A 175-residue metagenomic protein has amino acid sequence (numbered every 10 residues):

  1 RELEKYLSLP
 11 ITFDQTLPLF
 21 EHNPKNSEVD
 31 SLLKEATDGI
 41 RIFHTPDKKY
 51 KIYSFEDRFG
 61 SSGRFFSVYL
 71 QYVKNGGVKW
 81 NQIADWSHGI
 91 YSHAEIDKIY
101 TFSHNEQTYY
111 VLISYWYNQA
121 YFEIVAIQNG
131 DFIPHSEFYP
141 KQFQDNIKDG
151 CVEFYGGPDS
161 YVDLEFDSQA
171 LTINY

Functional and structural regions predicted by a protein language model:
R1-I90: Terminal domain-start segments
W86-I127, D131-Y175: Short aromatic loop motif centered on NTY/YTY
